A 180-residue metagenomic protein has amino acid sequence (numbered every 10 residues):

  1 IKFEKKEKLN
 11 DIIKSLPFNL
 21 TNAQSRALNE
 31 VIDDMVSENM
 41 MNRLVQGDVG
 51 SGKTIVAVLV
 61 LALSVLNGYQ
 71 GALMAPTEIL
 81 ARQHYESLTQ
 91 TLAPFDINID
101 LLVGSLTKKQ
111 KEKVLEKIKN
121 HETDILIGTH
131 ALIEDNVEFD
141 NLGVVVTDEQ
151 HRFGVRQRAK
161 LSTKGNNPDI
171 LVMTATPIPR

Functional and structural regions predicted by a protein language model:
I1-S51, I55-A72: Pre-Walker A segment
Q24, V49, T77, I127 (+1 more regions): Conserved hydrophobic/aromatic pocket- or pore-lining residues that grip, position, or stack substrates in active sites
Q46, G128, V146-T147: Hydrophobic residues in beta-strands of the RecA-like P-loop NTPase core, especially within AAA+ ATPase
G68-A72, N98, H121-I125, N141-V144 (+1 more regions): Loop/turn-to-beta-strand initiation segments
Q70-T77, L102: Conserved RecA-like ASCE P-loop NTPase motor core of nucleic-acid helicases/translocases
L80-K117: Conserved helix-turn-beta segment of the N-terminal RecA-like "Helicase ATP-binding" lobe in SF1/SF2 helicases
R82-Y85, F139-R180: Post-DEXD/H (motif II) to motif III coupling segment of the RecA-like Helicase ATP-binding lobe
S105-L126, I133-L142: Conserved motor-coupling elements within RecA-like helicase/translocase cores
